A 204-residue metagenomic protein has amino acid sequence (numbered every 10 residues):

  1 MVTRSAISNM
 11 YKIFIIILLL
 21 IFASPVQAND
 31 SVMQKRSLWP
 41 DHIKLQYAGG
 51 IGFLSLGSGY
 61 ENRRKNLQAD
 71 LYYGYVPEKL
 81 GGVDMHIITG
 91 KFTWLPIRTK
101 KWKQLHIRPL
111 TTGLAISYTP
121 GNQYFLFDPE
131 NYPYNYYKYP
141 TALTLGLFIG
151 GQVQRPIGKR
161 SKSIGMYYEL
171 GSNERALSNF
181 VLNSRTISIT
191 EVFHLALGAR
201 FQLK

Functional and structural regions predicted by a protein language model:
M1-Q34: Bacterial Sec-dependent N-terminal signal peptides
Q34-R36, L54-Q68, H86-I97, L195-F201: Feature captures outer-membrane beta-barrel proteins of Gram-negative bacteria and organelles
Q34-W39, L67-G74, L126-P133, A176-N179: Flexible, solvent-exposed coil segments and beta strand-coil junctions, predominantly the extracellular/periplasmic
S37-G50, L56, L67-K79: Transmembrane beta-strand segments that form the barrel wall of outer-membrane beta-barrel proteins
P40, I51-F53, M85, T144 (+1 more regions): Membrane-spanning beta-strands of outer-membrane beta-barrel proteins
K65-A69, R98-K101, G158-S161: Repeated loop/turn-to-beta-strand initiation elements of outer-membrane beta-barrel proteins
K79-G113: Mid-chain, structured segments of secreted extracytoplasmic proteins
W102-K204: Outer-membrane beta-barrel transmembrane domain signature
